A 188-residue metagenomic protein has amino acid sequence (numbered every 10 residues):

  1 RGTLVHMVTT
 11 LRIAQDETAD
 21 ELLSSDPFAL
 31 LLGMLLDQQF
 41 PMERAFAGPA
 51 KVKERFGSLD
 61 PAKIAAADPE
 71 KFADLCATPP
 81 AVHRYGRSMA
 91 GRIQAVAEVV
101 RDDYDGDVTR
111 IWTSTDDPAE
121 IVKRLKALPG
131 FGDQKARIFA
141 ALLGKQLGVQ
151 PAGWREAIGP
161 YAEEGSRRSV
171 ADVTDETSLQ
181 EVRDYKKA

Functional and structural regions predicted by a protein language model:
G2-D20, S25, P118-K126, D133-A188: C-terminal accessory module of base-excision DNA glycosylases/AP lyases that mediates lesion recognition and DNA
T18-A29, Q39-P41, H83-S88: Structural motif
L31-L35: Short, aromatic/basic-rich helix-turn unit that serves as a nucleic-acid recognition element
Q39-R44, G57, R101, L147-G148: Short alpha-helix boundary/capping elements
F46-V52: Short Gly/aromatic-enriched secondary-structure transition segments
V52, F56-A127: Alpha-helical ds-nucleic-acid-binding substructure associated with the helix-hairpin-helix region of base-excision DNA
